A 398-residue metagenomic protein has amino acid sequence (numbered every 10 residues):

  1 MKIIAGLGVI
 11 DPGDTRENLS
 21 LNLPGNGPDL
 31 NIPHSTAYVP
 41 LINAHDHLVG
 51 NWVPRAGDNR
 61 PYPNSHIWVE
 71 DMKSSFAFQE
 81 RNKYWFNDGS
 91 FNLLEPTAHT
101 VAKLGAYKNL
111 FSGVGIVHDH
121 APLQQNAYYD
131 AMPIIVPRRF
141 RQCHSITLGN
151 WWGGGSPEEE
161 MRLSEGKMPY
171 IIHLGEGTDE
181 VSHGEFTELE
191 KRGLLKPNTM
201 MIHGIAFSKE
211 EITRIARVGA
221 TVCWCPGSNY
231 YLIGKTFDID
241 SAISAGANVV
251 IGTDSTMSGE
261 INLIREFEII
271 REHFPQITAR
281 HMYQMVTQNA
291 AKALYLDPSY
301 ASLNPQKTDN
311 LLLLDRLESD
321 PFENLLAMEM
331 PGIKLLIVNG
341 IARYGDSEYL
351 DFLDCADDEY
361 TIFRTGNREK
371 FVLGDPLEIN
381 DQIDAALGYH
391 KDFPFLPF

Functional and structural regions predicted by a protein language model:
M1-G27, K83-I116, H120-P122, A127-P133 (+3 more regions): Active-site microenvironment of metallo-dependent hydrolases
I4-A5, P24-R81: Replace "His-x-His-based motif
P12, S35-V39, P226: Short, proline-centered helix/strand-breaking motifs
H34, H45, N109, H173 (+9 more regions): Divalent metal-coordination and catalytic microenvironments
D46-L48, E176, M257, E318: Short, glycine/acidic-enriched loop or turn micro-motifs at the edges of active sites
H120-E260, F274-Q276: Active-site core of metal-dependent hydrolases
G193-L195, F237-R316, A327-A342: His/Asp/Glu-enriched, well-ordered alpha-helical/loop segment that forms or immediately abuts the divalent-metal
G219, A247, G259, R271-H281 (+2 more regions): Charged catalytic cores and adjacent phosphate/nucleic-acid-binding surfaces used for phosphate/nucleic-acid chemistry
